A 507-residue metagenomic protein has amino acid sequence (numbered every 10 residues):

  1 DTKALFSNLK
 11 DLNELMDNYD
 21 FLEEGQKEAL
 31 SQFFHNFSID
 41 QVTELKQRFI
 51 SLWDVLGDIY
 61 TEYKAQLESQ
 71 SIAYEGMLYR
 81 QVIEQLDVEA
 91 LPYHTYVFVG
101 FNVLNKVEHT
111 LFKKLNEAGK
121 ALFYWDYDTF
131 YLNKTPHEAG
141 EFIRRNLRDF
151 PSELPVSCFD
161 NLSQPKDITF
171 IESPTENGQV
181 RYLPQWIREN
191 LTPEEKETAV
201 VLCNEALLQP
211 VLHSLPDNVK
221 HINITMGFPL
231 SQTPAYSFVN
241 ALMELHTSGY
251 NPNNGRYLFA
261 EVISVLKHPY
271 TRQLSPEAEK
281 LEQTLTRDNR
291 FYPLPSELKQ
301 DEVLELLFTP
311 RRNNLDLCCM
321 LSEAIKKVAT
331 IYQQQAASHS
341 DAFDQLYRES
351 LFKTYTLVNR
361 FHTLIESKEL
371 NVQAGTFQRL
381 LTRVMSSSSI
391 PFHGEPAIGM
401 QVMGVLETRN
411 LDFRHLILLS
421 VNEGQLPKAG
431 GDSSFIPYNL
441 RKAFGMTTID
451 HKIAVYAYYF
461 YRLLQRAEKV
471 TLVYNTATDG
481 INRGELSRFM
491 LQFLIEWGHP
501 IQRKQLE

Functional and structural regions predicted by a protein language model:
D1, T110-K113, D126-L298, H451-K452 (+2 more regions): Conserved short internal alpha-helix adjacent to the catalytic or cofactor-binding core of large enzyme scaffolds
D1-A90, K106, K280-L285: Basic/charged alpha-beta structural segments of nucleotide/phosphate-handling enzymes
Q41-Q66, P92, G119, R188 (+1 more regions): Accessory C-terminal helicase-associated subdomains
I59-Q66, Q85, L111-A118, W186-N190 (+15 more regions): Generic, well-ordered alpha-helical scaffold segments in large soluble proteins
Y63-K113, I171-E189, T198, L306-A342: PLD-like (HKD) phosphodiesterase/transphosphatidyltransferase domain
L67, S71, G100-N105, Y127-T129 (+10 more regions): Short, flexible loop/turn elements at secondary-structure junctions
T95-L104, F123, A199, R383-D432 (+2 more regions): Conserved helicase core region in the C-terminal RecA-like lobe
A260, S264, N422-E507: Accessory/regulatory regions of helicases
